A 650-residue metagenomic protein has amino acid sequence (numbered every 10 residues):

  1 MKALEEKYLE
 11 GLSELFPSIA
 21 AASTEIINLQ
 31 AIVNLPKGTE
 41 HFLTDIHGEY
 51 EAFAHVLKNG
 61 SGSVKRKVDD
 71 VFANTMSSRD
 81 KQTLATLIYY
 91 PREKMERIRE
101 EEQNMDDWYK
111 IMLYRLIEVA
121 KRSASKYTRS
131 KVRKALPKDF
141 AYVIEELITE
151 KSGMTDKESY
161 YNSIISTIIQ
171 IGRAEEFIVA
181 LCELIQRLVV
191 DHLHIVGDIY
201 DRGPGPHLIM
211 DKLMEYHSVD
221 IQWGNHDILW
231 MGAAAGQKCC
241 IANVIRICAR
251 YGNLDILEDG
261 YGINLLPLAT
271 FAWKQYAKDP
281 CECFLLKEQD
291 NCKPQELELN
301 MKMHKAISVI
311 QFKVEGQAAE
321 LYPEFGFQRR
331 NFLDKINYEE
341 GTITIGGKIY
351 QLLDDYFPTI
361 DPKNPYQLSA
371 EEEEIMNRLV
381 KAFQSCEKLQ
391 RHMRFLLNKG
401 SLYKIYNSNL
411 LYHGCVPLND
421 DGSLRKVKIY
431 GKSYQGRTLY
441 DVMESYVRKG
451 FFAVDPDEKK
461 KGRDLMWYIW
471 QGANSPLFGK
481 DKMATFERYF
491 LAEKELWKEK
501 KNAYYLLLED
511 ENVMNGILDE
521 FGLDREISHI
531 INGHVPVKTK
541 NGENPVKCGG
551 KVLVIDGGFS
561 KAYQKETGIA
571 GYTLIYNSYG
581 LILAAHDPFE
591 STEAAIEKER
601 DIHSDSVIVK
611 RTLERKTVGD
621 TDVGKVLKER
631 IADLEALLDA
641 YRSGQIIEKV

Functional and structural regions predicted by a protein language model:
M1-V650: Feature recognizes metal-dependent phosphohydrolase scaffolds
